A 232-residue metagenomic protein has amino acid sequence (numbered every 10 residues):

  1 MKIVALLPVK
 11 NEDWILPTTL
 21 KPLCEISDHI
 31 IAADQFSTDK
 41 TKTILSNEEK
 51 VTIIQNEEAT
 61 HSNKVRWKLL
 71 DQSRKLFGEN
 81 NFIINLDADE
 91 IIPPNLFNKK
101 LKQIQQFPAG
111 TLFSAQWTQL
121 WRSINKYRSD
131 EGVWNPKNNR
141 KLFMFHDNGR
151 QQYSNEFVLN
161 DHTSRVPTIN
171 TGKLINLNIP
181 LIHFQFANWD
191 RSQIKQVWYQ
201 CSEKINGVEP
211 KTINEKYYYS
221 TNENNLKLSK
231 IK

Functional and structural regions predicted by a protein language model:
K2-V4: Cell-envelope/extracellular polymer assembly enzymes that use nucleotide-activated donors
L6-I26: Short, well-formed alpha-helical segments that are part of the catalytic scaffolds of diverse glycosyltransferases
A33-I44, E58-A59: A conserved acidic beta->alpha catalytic loop
S46-K75: Conserved donor nucleotide-binding strand/loop of the catalytic core
K64-L70, P93-K232: Catalytic-site signature of metal-activated, phosphate-bearing donor transferases, centered on the GT-A/GT-A-like
S73-N81, Q105-F107: Alpha-helix termini
F77-P93: Short beta-strand-to-loop acidic/aromatic patch adjacent to the donor-nucleotide binding site
